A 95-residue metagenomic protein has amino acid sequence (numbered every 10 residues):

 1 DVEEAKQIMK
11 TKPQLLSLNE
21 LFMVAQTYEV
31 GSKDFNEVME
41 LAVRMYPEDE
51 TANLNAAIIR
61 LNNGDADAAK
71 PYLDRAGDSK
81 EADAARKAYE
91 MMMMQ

Functional and structural regions predicted by a protein language model:
I8-M45: Alpha-helical adaptor scaffolds
Q14-L18, K70-Q95: Terminal, low-structured helical/coil segments at or just beyond the last alpha-helical repeat
S17-V24, T51-I58, A84-Y89: Alpha-solenoid helical repeat scaffolds
A25-E29, R60, M93: Residue at a conserved register position within TPR or TPR-like alpha-solenoid repeats
